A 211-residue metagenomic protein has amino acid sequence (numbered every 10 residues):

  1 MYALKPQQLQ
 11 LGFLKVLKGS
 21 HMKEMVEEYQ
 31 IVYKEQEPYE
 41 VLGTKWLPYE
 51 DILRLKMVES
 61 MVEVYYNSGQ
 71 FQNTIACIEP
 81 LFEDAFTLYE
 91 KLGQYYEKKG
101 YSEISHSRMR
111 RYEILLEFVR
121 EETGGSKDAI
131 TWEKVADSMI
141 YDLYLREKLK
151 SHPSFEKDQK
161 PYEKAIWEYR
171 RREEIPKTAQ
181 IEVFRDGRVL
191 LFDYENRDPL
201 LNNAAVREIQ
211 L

Functional and structural regions predicted by a protein language model:
M1-L88: A structural motif corresponding to the C-terminal lobe/cap of the Radical SAM core domain
S60-L211: Radical SAM enzyme core and accessory elements
